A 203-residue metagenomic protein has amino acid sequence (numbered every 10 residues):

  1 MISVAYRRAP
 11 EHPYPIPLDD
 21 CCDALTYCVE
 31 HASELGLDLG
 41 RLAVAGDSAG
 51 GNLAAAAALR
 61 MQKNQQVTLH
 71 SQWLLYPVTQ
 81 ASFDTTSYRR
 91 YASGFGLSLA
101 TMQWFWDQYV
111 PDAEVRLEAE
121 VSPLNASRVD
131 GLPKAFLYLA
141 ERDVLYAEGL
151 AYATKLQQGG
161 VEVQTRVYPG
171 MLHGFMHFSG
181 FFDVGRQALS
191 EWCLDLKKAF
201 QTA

Functional and structural regions predicted by a protein language model:
M1-A203: Alpha/beta-hydrolase superfamily serine-hydrolase fold, recognizing
